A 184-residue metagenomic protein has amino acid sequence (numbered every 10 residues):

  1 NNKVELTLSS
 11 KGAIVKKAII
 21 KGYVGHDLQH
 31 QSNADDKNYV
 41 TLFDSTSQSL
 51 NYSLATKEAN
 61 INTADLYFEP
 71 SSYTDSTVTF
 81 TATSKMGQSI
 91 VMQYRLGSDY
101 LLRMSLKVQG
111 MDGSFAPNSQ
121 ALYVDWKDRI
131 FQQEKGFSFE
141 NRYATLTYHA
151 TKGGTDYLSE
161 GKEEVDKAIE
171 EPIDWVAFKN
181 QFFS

Functional and structural regions predicted by a protein language model:
N1-S184: Soluble non-transmembrane domains of integral membrane proteins
